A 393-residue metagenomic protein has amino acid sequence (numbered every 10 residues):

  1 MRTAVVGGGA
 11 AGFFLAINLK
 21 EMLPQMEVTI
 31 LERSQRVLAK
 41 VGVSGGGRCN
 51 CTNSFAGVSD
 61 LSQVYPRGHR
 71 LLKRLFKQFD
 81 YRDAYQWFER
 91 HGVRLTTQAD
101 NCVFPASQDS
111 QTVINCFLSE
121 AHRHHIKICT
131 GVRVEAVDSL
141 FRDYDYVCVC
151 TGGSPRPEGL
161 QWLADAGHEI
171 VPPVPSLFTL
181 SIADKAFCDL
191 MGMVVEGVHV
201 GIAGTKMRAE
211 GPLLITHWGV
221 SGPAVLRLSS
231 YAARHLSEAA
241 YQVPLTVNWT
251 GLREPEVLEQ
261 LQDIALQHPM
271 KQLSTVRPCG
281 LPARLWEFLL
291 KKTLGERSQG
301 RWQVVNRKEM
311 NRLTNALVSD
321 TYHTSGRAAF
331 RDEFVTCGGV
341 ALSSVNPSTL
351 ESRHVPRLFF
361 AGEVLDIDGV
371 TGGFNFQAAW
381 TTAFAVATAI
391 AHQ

Functional and structural regions predicted by a protein language model:
M1-A11: Beta1/beta-strand and adjacent pyrophosphate-binding region of the FAD-binding site in flavoprotein oxidoreductases
A4, K20-G46: Glycine-rich FAD pyrophosphate-binding loop
E21-M22, R36, G57-D60, K77 (+6 more regions): Residue-level recognition of phosphate/Mg2+-coordinating polar/acidic sites in nucleotide-handling active sites
G42-L72: N-terminal glycine-rich dinucleotide-binding loop that anchors FAD/FMN and/or NAD(P) in oxidoreductases
L72-R82, A99-S119, C150-E158, S181-K185 (+1 more regions): Short beta-strand to alpha-helix junction loop
T130-F141: A conserved short coil-to-beta-strand element within the FAD-binding core of flavoproteins
Y146-C188: Glycine-rich loop(s) and the adjacent beta-strand/alpha-helix scaffold that form part
C150-A166, I367-Q393: A conserved FAD-binding loop/helix module that cradles the flavin
